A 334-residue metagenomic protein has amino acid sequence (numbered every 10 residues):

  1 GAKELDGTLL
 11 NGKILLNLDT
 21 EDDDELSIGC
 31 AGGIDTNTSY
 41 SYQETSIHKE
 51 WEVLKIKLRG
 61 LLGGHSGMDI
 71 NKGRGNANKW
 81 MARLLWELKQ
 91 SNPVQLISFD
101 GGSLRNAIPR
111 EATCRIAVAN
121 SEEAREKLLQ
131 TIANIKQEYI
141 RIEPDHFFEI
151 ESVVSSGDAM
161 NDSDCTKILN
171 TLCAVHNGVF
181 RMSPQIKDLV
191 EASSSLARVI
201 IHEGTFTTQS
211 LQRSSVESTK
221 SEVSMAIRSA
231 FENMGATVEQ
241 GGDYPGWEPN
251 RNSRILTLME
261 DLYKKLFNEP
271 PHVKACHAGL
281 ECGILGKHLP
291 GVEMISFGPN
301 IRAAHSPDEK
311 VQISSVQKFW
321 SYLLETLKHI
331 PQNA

Functional and structural regions predicted by a protein language model:
G1-K49, I97, S183, K187 (+2 more regions): Acidic/histidine-rich catalytic neighborhood of metal-dependent amide-processing enzymes
G7, R74-S91, A119-A124, S163-C173 (+5 more regions): His/Asp/Glu-rich mid-to-C-terminal helical/loop segments that flank catalytic regions of hydrolases
R74-A77, R105-M182: A conserved active-site cap/scaffold subdomain adjacent to cofactor or substrate pockets
N76, R83-F99, G241, P249-V292: Active-site-adjacent substrate-binding region of metalloamidase/peptidase-like peptide-processing proteins
S91-L104, P184-I200: A structural supersecondary motif
S91-N92, L129-I140, R228-A236: A common structural junction motif
G102-L104, R115, F147-A159, S195-V199 (+2 more regions): A short beta-alpha structural unit
P184, E191-G204, L211, L262 (+1 more regions): Zn-dependent metallopeptidase/amidohydrolase metal-coordination segment
